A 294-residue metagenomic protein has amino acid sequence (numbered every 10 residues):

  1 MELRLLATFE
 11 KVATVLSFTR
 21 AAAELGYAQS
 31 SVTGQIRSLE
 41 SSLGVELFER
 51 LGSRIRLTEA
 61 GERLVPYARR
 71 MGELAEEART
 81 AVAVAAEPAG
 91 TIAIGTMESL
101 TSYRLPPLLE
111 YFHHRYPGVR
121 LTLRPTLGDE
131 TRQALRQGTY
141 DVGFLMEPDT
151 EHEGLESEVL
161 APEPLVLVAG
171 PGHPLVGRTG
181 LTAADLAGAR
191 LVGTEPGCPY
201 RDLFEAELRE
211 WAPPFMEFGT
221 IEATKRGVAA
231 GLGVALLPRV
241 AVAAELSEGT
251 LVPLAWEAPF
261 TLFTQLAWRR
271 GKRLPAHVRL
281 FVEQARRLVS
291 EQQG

Functional and structural regions predicted by a protein language model:
E10-A28: Short helix-boundary/capping micro-motifs
L39-E40, F112: Conserved amphipathic alpha-helical core elements
E40-L57: A short LG(V/I)-centered, amphipathic sequence patch enriched for acidic residue(s) preceding the LG motif
A89-H152: Central regulatory/effector-binding core of bacterial HTH transcription factors
R104, V252-G294: A late-sequence structural motif
L127-R132, R136-Y140, M146, G197-P253: Hydrophobic hinge/microswitch elements
H152-E158, P162-E163, R178, A223-G271: Beta-alpha-beta core module
L175, A189-W211, L274-V282, Q292: Secondary-structure junction motif
